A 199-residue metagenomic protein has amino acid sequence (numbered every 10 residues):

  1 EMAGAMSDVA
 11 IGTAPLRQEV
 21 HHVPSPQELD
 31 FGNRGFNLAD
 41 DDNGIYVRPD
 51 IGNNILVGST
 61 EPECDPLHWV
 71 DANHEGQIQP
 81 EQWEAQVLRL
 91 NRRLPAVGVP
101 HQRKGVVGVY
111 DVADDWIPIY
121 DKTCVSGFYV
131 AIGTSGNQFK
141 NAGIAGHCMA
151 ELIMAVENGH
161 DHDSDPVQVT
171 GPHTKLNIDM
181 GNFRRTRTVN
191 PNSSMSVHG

Functional and structural regions predicted by a protein language model:
E1-S126: Active-site substrate-recognition segment that forms the wall of the catalytic cavity or substrate channel
C124-G199: C-terminal lid/capping helical subdomain adjacent to the catalytic/cofactor pocket in oxidative enzymes
